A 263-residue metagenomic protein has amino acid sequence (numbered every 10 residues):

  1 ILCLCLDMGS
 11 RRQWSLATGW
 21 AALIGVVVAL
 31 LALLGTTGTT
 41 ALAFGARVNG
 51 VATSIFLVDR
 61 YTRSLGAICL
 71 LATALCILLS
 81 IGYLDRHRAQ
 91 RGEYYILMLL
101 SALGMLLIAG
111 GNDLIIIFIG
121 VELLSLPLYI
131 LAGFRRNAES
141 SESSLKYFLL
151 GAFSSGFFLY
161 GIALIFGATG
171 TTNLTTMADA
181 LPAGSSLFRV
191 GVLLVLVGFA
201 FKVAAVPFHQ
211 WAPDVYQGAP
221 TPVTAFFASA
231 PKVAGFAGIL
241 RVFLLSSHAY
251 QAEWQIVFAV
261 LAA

Functional and structural regions predicted by a protein language model:
I1-A263: Alpha-helical transmembrane segments of multi-pass membrane proteins predominantly involved in bioenergetics
